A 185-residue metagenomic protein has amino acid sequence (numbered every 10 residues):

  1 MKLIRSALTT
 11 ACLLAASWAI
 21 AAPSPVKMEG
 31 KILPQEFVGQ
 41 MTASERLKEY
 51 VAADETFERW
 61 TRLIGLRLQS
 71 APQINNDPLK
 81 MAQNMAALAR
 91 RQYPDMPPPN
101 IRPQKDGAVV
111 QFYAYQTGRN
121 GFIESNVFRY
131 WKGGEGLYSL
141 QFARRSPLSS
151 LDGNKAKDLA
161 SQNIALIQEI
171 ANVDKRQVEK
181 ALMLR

Functional and structural regions predicted by a protein language model:
M1-A11: Bacterial N-terminal signal peptides that target proteins for export
A16-S17: N-terminal signal peptide c-region/cleavage motif recognized by signal peptidases
I20-K27: Cleaved targeting-peptide boundary
K27-A43, R91-P103: Short secondary-structure junctions
K31-Q73: Secretory pathway targeting signatures of secreted, lumenal, and periplasmic proteins
L47, K105-F112: Short, hydrophobic/aromatic-rich segments at coil-to-beta transitions
R62-Q104: Mid-chain, structured segments of secreted extracytoplasmic proteins
F112-L184: Short, well-structured beta-strand
